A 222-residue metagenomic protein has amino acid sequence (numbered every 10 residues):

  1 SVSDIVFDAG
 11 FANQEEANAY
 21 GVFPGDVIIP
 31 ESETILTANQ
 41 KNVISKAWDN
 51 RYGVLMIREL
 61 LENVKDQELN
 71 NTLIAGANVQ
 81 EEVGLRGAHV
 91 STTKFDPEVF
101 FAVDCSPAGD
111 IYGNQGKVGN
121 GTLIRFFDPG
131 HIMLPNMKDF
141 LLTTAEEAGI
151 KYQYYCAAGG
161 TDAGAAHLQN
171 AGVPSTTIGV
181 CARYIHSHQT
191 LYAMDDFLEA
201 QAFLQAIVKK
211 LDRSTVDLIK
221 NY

Functional and structural regions predicted by a protein language model:
S1-Y222: N-terminal hydrophobic/helix-forming segments and targeting peptides
